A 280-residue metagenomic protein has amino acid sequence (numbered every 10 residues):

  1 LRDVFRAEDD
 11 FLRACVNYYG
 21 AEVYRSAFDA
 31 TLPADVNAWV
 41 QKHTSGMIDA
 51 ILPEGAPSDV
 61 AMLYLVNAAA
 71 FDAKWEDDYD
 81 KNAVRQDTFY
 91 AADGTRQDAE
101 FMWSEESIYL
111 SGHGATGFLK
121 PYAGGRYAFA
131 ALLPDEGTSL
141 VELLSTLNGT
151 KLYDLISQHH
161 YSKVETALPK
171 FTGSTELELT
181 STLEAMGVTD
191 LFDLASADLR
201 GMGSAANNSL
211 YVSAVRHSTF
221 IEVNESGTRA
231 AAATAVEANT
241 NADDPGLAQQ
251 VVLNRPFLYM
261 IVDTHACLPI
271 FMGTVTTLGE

Functional and structural regions predicted by a protein language model:
L1-G137, E142, S157-D244: Non-catalytic, conformational "gating/processing" segments within enzyme and secreted inhibitor domains
L144-T146: Short, surface-exposed, charged loop/turn segments at secondary-structure junctions
G149-L152, L183: C-terminal, non-catalytic macromolecule-binding modules
A214-E280: C-terminal soluble interaction/assembly domains
